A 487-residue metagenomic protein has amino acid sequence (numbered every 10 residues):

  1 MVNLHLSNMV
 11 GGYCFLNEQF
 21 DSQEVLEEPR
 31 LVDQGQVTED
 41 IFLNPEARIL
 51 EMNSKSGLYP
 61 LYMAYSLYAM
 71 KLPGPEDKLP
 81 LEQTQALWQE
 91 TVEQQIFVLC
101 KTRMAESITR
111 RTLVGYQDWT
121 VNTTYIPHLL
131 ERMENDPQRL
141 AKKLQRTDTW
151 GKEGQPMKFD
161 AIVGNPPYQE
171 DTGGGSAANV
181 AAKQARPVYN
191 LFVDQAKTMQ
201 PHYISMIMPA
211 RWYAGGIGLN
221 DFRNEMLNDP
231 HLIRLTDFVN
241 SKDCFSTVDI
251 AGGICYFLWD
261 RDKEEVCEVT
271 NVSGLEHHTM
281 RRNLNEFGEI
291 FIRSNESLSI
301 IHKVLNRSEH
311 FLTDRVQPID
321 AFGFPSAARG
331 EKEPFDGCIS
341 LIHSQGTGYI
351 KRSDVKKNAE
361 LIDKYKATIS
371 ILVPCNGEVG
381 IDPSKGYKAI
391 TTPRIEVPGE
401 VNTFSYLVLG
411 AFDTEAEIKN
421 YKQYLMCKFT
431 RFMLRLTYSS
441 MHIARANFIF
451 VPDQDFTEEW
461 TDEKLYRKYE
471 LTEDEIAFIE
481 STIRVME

Functional and structural regions predicted by a protein language model:
M1-L87, F97-T112, R132-D136, N447-M486: Class I S-adenosyl-L-methionine
I41-N44, W88-E93, G151-K158: Short basic/glycine-enriched coil/helix segment immediately N-terminal to the Walker B
P45, T91-V92, H202-I207, G399-S405: Glycine-rich, often proline-containing surface loops adjacent to acidic residues and nearby aromatics that form
G57-L61, K101, E106-S107, D118-T120 (+1 more regions): Signature of N6-adenine DNA methyltransferases within the class I
E90, T109-V121: Short, conserved SAM-binding/catalytic segment of Class I S-adenosyl-L-methionine-dependent methyltransferases
Q94, T120-H128: Conserved SAM-binding strand-loop segment of SAM-dependent methyltransferases
S241-E475: C-terminal substrate-recognition regions of SAM-dependent nucleic acid methyltransferases
